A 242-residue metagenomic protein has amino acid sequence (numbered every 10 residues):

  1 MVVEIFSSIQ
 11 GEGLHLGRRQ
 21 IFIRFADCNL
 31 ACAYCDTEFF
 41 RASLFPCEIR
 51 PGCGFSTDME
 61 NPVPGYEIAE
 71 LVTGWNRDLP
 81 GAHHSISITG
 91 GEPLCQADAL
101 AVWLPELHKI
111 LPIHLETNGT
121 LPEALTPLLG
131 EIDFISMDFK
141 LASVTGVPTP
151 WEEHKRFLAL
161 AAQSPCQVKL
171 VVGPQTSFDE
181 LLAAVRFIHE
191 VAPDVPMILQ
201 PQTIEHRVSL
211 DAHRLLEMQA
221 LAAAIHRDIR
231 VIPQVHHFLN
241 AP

Functional and structural regions predicted by a protein language model:
M1-E67: Canonical Radical SAM [4Fe-4S] cluster-binding loop centered on the CxxxCxxC motif and its immediate flanking residues
L14-L16, Q20, N29, E92-L94 (+2 more regions): Short, flexible micro-motifs
R24, T89-G90: A secondary-structure boundary/capping signal
T37, S87-T89, T117: Ser/Thr-centric signal marking residues that sit in or immediately flank functional binding/regulatory motifs
F39, G90, F139: Residues that line or immediately flank small-molecule/substrate-binding pockets and catalytic motifs
F55-T89: Short Fe-S-cluster ligation motifs
N76, A82-S85, L94-P242: Conserved AdoMet/S-adenosylmethionine-binding subsite of the radical SAM
